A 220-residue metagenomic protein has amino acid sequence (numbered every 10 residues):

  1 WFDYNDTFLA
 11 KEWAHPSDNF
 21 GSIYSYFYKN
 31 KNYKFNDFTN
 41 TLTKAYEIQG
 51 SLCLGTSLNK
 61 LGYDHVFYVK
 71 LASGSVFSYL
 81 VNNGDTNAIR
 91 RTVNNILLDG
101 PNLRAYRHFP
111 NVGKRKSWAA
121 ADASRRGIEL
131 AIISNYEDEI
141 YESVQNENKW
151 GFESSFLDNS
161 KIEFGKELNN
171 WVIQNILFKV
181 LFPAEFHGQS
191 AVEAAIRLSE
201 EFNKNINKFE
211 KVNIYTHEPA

Functional and structural regions predicted by a protein language model:
W1-T56: Hydrophobic alpha-helical hairpins/lids featuring a short glycine-rich hinge
D3-W13, G55-D64, N111-W118, Q174-F182: A short glycine/serine-rich beta->alpha loop
E12-N30, V66-L80, L130-A131: Aromatic-rich carbohydrate-recognition surfaces in CAZymes
Y33-D37, L61-H65, D85-A88, I206: Short, surface-exposed helix-loop/turn micro-motifs enriched in polar/charged residues
E47-G74, A120: Aromatic-lined, polymer-binding surfaces characteristic of secreted/periplasmic polysaccharide-degrading enzymes
Y68-L71, S75-A220: Functionally critical mobile loop/hinge segments
